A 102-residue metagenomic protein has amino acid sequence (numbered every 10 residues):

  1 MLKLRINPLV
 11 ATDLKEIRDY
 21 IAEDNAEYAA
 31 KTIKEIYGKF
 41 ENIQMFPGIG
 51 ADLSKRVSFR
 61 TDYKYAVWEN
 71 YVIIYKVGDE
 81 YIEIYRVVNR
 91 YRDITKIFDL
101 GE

Functional and structural regions predicted by a protein language model:
M1-F59: Basic, Lys/Arg-enriched alpha-helical interface segments
W68-E102: Enriched for short, Lys/Arg-rich terminal
